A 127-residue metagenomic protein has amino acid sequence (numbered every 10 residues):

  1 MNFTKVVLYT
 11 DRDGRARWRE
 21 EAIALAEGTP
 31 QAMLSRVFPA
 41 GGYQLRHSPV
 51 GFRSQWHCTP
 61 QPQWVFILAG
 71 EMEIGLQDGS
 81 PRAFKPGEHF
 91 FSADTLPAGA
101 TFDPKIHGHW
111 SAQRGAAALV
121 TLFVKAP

Functional and structural regions predicted by a protein language model:
M1-Y9, G79: Short acidic, Pro/Gly- and aromatic-enriched capping/linker segments at domain boundaries
R12-W56, P62, A117-T121, P127: A short glycine-rich, His/Asp/Glu-containing loop-to-beta-strand
T29, R82-F84, P97-S111: Short, Lys/Arg- and Gly-enriched loop/turn segments at beta-strand edges
P49-F52, G70, L76, L96 (+1 more regions): Short acidic (Asp/Glu) patches
P60-D78, E88: Glycine- and acidic-residue-biased ligand/ion/polar-headgroup-sensing regions
D78-L96: Short acidic-glycine-tyrosine-enriched beta hairpin
F91, P104-P127: A short hydrophobic beta-strand segment most commonly corresponding to one strand of the jelly-roll/cupin
